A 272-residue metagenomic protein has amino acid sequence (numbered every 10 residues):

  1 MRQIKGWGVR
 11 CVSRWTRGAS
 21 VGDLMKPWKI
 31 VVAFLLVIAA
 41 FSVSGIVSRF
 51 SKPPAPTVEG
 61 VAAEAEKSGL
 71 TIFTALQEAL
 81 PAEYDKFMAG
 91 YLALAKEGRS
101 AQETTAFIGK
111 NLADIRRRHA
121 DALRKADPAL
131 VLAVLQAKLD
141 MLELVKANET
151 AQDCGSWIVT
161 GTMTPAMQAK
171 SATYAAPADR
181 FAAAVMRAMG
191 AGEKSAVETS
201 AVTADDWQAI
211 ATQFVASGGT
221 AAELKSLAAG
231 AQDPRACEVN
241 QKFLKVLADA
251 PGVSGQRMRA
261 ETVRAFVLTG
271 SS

Functional and structural regions predicted by a protein language model:
M1-M25: N-terminal Lys/Arg-rich, disordered targeting/topogenic segments
K29-G45: Hydrophobic membrane-insertion alpha-helices, especially the h-region of bacterial N-terminal signal peptides
R49-T160: N-terminal Sec/ER secretory leader and immediately downstream segment of secreted/extracellular precursors
G90, L94, N111-R118, A188 (+2 more regions): Structured segments of extracytoplasmic/periplasmic soluble domains in secreted or envelope-associated proteins
E143-A229: Extended amphipathic alpha-helical interaction segments
A221-S272: A cross-kingdom marker for long, charged
